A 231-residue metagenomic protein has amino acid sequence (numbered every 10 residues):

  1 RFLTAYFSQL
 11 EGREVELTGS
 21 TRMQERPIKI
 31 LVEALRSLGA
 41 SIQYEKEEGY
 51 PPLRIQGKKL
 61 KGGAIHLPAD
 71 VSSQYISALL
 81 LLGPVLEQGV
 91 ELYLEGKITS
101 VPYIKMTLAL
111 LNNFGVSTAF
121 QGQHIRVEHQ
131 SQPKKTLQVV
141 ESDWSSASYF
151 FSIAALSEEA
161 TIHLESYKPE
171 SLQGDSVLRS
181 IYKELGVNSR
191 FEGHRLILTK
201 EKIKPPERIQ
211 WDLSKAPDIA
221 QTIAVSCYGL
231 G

Functional and structural regions predicted by a protein language model:
R1-G231: Short, structured segments at the rim of ligand-binding sites
